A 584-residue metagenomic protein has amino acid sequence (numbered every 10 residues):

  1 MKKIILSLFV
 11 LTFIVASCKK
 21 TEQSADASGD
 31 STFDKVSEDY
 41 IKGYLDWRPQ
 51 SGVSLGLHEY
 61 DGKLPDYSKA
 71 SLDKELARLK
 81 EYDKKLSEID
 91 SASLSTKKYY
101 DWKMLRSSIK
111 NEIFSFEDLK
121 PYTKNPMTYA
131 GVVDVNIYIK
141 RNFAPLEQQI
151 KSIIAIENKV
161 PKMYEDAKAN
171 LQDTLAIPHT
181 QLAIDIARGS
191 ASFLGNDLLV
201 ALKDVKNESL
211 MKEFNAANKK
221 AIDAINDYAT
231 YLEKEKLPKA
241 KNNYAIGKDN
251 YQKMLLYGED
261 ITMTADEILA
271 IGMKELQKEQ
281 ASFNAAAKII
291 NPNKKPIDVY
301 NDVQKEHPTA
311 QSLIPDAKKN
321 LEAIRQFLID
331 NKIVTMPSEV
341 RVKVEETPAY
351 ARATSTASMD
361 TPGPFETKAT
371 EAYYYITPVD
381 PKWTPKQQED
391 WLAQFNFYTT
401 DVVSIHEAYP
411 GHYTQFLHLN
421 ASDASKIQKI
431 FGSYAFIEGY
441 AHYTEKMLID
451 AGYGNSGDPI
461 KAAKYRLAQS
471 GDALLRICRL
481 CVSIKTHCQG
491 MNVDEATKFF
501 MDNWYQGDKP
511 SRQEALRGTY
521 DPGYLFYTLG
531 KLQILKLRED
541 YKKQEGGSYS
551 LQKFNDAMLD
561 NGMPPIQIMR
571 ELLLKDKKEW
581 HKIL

Functional and structural regions predicted by a protein language model:
M1-G29: Bacterial Sec-dependent N-terminal signal peptides
C18-L584: N-terminal maturation segment of proteins
